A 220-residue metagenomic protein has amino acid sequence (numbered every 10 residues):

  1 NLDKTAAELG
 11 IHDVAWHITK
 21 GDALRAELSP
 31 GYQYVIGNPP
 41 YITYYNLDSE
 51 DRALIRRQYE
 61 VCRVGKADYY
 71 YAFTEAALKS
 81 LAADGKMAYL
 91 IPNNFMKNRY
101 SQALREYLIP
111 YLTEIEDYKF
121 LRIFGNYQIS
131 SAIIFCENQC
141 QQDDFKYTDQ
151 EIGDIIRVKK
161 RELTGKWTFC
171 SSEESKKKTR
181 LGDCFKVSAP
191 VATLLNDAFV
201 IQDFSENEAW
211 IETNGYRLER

Functional and structural regions predicted by a protein language model:
L2-A15, K20-S205: Signature of N6-adenine DNA methyltransferases within the class I
E208-R220: C-terminal target-recognition/interaction regions appended to catalytic cores
